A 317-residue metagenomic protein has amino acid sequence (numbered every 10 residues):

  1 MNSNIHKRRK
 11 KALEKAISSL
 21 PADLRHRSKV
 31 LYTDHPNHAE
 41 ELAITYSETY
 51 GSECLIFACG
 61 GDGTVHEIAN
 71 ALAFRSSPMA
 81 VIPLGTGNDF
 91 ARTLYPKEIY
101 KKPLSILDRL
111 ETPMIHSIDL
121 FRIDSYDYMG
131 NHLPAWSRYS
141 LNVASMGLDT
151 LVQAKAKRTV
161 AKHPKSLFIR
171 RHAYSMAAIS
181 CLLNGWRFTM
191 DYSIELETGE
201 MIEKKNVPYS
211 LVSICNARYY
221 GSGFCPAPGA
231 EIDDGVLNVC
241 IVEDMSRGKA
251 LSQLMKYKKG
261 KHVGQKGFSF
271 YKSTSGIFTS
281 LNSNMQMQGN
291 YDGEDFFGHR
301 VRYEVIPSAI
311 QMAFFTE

Functional and structural regions predicted by a protein language model:
M1-C59, H66, N70, L104-D108: ATP/NTP phosphate-donor binding region
M1-N4, L84, V242-D244, F315: Cofactor-binding loop segments of dinucleotide-utilizing enzymes, especially the Rossmann-like FAD- and NAD(P)+-binding
T33, F74-P78, L84-S210: Catalytic core of DAGKc-family lipid kinases
A39, F121, V152, V212 (+3 more regions): A residue-level signal for conserved active-site and pocket-lining positions in enzyme catalytic cores
A39-E40, T64-H66, G221, G298: Short, well-ordered alpha-helical microsegments
E67-A69, A91-R92, L151, G223-F224 (+1 more regions): Short glycine-/acidic-enriched loop or helix-start segments at secondary-structure transitions that form or flank
S145, D149, L211-A227, D295: Glycine-rich phosphate/pyrophosphate-binding beta-alpha loops
L196-N206, C225-E317: ATP/nucleoside-binding phosphotransfer catalytic cores, i.e., glycine-rich phosphate-binding loops
